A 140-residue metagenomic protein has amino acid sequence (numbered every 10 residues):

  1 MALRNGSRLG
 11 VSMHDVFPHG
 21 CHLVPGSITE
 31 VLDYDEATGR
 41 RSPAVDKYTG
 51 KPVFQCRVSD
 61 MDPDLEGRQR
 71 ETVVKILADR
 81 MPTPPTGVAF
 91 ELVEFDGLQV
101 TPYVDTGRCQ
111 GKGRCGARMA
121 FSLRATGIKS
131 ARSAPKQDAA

Functional and structural regions predicted by a protein language model:
M1-A140: OB-fold and OB-like single-stranded nucleic-acid-recognition modules and their adjacent interaction interfaces
